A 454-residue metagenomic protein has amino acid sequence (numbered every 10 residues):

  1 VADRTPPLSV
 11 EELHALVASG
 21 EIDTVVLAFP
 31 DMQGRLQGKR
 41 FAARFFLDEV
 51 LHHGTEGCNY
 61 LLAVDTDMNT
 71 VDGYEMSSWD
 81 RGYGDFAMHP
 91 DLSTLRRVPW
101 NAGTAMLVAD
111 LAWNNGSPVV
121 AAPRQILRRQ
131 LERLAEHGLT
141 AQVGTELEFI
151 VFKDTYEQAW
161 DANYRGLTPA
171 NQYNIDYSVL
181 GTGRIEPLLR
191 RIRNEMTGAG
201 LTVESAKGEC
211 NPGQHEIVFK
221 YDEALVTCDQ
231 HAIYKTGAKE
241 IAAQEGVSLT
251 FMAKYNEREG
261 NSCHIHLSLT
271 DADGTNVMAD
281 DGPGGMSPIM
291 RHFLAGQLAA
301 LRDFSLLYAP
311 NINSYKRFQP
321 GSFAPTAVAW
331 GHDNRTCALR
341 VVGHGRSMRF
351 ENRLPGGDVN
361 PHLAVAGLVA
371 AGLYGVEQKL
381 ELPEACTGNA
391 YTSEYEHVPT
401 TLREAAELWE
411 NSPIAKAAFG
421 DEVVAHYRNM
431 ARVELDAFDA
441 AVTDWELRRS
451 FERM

Functional and structural regions predicted by a protein language model:
V1-S205, V247, E394-M454: ATP/Mg2+-dependent ligation/transfer catalytic cores
P7, G20, I233, E240-I241 (+3 more regions): Catalytic-core signal marking the mid-to-C-terminal active-site face
P7, R40, R124, V143 (+11 more regions): Conserved structured core elements
T24, T104-V108, G144-E148, Q214-E216 (+4 more regions): Broad gene-expression machinery/nucleic-acid interaction feature
D31-Q33, A112-P118, G181, Y221-T227 (+3 more regions): A generic structural motif
R96-G103, A141, A206-N211, R258 (+2 more regions): Short glycine/proline-enriched loop/turn "hinge" motifs that connect secondary-structure elements and lie
E148-A162, G208, P212-K220, M252-D273: Histidine-centered divalent-metal-coordination microenvironment in nucleic-acid enzymes
Y164-L189, A224-K235, K239, D273-A279 (+1 more regions): Acidic, His- and aromatic-enriched active-site or binding-groove loops in soluble protein domains that engage sugars
